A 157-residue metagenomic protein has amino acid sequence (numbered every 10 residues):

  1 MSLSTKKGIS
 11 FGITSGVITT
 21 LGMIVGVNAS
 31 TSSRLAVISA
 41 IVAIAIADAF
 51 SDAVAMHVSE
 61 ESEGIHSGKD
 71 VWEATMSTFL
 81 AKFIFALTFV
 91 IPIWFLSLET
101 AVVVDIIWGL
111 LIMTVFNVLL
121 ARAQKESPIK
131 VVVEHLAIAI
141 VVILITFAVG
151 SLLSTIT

Functional and structural regions predicted by a protein language model:
M1-F89, V142: Hydrophobic, small-residue-rich transmembrane alpha-helices and their short perimembrane loops in multi-pass membrane
N28, F95-L96, R122-Q124: Helix-loop junctions at the membrane-solvent interface of multi-pass transporters, primarily the C-terminal
A36, D70, A74, A101-D105 (+2 more regions): Residue-level signature of transmembrane alpha-helical entry/exit and packing/kink sites in multi-pass membrane
V42-I46, E99-L111: Structural signature of hydrophobic alpha-helical transmembrane segments
A49, A53, L110, T114-V118 (+1 more regions): Mid-bilayer segments of alpha-helical transmembrane spans in multi-pass integral membrane proteins that mediate
V115-V142: Interfacial loop-to-transmembrane junctions
I145-T157: Juxtamembrane boundary at the C-terminal end of a transmembrane helix
